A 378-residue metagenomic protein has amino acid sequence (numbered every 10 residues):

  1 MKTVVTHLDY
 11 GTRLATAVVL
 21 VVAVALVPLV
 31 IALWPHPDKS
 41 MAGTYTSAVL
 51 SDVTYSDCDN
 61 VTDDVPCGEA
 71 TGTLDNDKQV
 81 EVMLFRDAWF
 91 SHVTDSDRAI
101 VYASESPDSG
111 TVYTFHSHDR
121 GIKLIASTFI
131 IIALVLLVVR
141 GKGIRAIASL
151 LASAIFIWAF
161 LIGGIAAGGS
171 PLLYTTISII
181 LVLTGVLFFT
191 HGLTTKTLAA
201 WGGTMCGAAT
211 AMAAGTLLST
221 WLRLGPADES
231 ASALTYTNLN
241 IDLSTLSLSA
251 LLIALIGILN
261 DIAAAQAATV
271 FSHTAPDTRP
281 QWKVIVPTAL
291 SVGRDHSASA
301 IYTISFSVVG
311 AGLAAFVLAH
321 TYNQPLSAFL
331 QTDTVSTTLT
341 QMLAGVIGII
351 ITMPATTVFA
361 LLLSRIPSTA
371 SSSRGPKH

Functional and structural regions predicted by a protein language model:
M1-T44, S373: Hydrophobic secretory-pathway targeting helix
A42-P66, R98-A99: Structural detector for short beta-strands of small beta-barrel domains
R86-I122: Extended, hydrophilic extramembrane loops/domains of integral membrane proteins
Y102-H116, I131-G143, L161-G168, S272: Short juxtamembrane and helix-loop transition motifs at transmembrane-helix boundaries in membrane proteins
I130-I132, G141-L234, I241-A254: Transmembrane alpha-helical segments that form the functional core of multipass membrane systems
A200-G207, Y236-I253, S299, T303 (+2 more regions): Pore-lining and gate-forming transmembrane alpha-helices of multi-pass membrane transport proteins
D261, V270-N323: Helical hairpin unit composed of two closely spaced alpha helices linked by a short loop
S307-H378: Hydrophobic alpha-helical transmembrane segments of membrane transport and translocation systems, primarily multi-pass
